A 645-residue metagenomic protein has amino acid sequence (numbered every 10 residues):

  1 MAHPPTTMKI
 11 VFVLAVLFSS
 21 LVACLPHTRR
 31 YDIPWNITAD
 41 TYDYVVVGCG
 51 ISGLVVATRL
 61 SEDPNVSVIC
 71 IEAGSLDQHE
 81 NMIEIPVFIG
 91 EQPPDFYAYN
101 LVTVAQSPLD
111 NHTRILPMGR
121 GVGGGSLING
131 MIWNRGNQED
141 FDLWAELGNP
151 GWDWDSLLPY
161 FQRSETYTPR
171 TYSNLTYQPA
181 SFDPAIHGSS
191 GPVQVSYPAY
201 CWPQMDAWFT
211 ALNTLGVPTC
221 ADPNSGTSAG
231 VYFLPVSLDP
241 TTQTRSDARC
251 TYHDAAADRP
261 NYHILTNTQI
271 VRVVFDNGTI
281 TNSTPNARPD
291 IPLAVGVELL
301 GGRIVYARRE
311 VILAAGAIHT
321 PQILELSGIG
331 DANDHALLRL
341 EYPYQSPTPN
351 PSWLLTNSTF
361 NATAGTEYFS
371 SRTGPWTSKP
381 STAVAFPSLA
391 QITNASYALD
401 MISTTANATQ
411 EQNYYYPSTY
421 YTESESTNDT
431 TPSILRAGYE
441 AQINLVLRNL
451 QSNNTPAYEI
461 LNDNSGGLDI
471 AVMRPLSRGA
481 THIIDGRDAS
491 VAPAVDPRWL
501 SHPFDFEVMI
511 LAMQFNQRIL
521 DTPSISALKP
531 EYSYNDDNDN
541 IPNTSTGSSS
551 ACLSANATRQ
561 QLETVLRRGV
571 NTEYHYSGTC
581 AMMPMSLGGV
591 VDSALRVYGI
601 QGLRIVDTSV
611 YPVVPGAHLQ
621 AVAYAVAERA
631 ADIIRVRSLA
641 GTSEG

Functional and structural regions predicted by a protein language model:
A2-I10: Bacterial N-terminal signal peptides that target proteins for export
K9-G645: N-terminal redox-cofactor-binding region of secreted/periplasmic oxidoreductases
